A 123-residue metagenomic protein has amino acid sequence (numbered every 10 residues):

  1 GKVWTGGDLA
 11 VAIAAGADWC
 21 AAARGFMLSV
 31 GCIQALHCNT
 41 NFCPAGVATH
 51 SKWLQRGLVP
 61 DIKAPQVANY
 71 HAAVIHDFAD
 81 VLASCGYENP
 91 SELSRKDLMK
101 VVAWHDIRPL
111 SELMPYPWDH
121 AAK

Functional and structural regions predicted by a protein language model:
W4-K123: Alpha/beta catalytic cores of nucleotide-metabolism and tRNA/nucleoside-modifying enzymes
